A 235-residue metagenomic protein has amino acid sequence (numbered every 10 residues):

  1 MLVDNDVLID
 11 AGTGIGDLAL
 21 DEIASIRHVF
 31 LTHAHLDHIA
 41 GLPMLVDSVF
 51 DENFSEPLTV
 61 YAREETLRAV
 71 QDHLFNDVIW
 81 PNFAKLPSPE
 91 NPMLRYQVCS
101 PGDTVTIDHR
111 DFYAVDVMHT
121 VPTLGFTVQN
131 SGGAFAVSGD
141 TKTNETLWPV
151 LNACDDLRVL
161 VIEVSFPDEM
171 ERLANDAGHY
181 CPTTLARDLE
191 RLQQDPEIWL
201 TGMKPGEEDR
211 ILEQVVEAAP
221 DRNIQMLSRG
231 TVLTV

Functional and structural regions predicted by a protein language model:
M1-E22, L124-K142: Conserved beta-strand hairpin/beta-sheet module of binuclear metal-dependent hydrolase folds, prominently
I9-G12, R27-D37, Y61-R63, A136-T141 (+3 more regions): Active-site neighborhood of phospho(di)ester-bond hydrolases with catalytic His/Asp-centered motifs
G14-A62, L157-R158: Active-site metal-binding motif and surrounding structural segment of the metallo-beta-lactamase
V46-V49, L74, L151-C154: Active-site catalytic pocket residues across diverse enzymes, especially alpha/beta-hydrolases
S55, S131-A134, L192-W199: Short, surface-exposed connector motifs at secondary-structure boundaries
E64-T123, D221-L233: Metallo-beta-lactamase
Q97-D155: Catalytic core of the metallo-beta-lactamase
N144-T231: Cap/insert and terminal regions of metallo-dependent hydrolase folds
